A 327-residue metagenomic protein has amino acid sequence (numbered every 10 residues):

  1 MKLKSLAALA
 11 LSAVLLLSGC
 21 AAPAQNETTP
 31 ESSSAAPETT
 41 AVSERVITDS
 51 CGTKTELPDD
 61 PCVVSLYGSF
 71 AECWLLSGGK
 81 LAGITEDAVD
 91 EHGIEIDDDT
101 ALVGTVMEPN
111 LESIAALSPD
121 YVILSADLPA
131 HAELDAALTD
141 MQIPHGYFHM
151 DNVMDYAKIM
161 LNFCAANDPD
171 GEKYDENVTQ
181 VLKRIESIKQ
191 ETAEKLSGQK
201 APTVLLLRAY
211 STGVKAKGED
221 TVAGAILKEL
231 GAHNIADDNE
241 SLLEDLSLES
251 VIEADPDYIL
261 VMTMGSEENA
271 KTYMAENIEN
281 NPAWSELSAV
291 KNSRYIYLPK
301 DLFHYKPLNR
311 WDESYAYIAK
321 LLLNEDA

Functional and structural regions predicted by a protein language model:
L3-L6, L11, C20-S69, G171-L205 (+1 more regions): Bacterial Sec-exported substrate-binding components of ABC uptake systems
L16-L17: Bacterial Sec-type N-terminal signal peptides, specifically the leucine/valine-rich hydrophobic h-region
D49-C51, T100-E112, N239-L248: Short helix-initiation/N-cap motifs at beta->coil->alpha
L66-L117, Y121-D127: A short, structured surface patch at a secondary-structure boundary
A88-D90, K215-E244: Alpha-helical, coiled-coil/dimerization segments enriched in small aliphatic residues
L111-L124, I143, L248-V261: Proline-aspartate-enriched helix->loop->beta-strand connector
A130-E133, G146-N162, A201-V222: Extracytoplasmic ligand-binding site segments that recognize negatively charged/polar headgroups
M154-N167, V261-A327: Structured C-terminal subdomain patch of bacterial secreted/periplasmic proteins
